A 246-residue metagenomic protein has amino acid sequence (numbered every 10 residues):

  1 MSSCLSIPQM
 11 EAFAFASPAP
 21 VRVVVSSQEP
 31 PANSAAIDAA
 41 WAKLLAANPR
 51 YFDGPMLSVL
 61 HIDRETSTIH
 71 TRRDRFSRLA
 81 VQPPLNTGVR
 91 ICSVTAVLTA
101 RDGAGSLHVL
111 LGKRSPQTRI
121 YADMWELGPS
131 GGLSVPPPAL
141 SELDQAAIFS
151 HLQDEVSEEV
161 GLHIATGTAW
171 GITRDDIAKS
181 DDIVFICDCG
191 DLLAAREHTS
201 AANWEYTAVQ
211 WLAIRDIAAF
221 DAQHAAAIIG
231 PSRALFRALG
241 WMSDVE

Functional and structural regions predicted by a protein language model:
M1-E126, S130-D154, E158, L162-H198 (+1 more regions): N-terminal leader/linker segments that precede catalytic domains of diphosphate-processing enzymes
A202: Donor-sugar nucleotide-binding helix/loop cap in glycosyltransferases
E205-T207: Lipid deacylating catalytic domains
W211: Short aromatic/basic micro-patch
